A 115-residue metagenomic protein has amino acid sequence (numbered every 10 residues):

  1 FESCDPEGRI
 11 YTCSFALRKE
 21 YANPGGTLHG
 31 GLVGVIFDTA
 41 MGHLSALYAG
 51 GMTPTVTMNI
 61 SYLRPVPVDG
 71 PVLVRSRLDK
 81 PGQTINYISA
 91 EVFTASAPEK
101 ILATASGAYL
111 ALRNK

Functional and structural regions predicted by a protein language model:
F1-L28: Catalytic strand-loop segment that frames the active site of acyl-thioester-processing enzymes
A22, G26-G30, D38, V66 (+2 more regions): Short glycine- and Lys/Arg-enriched binding-loop motifs that mark or flank ligand-binding interfaces
L28-M52: Active-site helix/loop of acyl-thioester processing domains in fatty-acid/polyketide metabolism, spanning hotdog-fold
T53, V66-V68, L73, R77-K115: HotDog/MaoC-like acyl-thioester-processing domains
L63: Extended, positively charged loop/linker patches that create polyanion-binding surfaces
